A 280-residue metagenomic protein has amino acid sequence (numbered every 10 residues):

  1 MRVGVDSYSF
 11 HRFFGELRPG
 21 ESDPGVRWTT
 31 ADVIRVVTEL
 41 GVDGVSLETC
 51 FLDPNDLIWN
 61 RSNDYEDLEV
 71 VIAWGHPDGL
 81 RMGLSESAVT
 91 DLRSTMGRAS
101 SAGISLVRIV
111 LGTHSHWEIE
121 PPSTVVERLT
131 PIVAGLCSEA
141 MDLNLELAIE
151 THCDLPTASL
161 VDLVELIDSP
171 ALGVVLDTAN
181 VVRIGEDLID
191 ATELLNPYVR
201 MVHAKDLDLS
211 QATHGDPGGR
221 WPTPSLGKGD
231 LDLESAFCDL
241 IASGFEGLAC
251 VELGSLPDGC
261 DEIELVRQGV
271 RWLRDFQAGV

Functional and structural regions predicted by a protein language model:
M1-S100, S169, V270-V280: N-terminal pre-domain/capping segments
V5, V37, A99, L147 (+5 more regions): Conserved, mostly hydrophobic/aromatic
E16, A134-D230: Acidic/histidine-rich catalytic cores of soluble enzymes
E39-V42, I104, V199, F245-E246: A structural motif
G44-W59, D78-V89, S115-I119, T151-A158 (+3 more regions): Acidic-and-aromatic substrate-binding clefts and catalytic sites of carbohydrate-active enzymes
S46, I72, R108, R200-H203 (+1 more regions): Conserved beta-strand positions in the central sheet of alpha/beta enzyme cores
N60-V174: Active-site acidic/histidine proton-transfer and metal-coordination neighborhood in alpha/beta enzyme cores
L248-G254: Short acidic/histidine-rich active-site segments
